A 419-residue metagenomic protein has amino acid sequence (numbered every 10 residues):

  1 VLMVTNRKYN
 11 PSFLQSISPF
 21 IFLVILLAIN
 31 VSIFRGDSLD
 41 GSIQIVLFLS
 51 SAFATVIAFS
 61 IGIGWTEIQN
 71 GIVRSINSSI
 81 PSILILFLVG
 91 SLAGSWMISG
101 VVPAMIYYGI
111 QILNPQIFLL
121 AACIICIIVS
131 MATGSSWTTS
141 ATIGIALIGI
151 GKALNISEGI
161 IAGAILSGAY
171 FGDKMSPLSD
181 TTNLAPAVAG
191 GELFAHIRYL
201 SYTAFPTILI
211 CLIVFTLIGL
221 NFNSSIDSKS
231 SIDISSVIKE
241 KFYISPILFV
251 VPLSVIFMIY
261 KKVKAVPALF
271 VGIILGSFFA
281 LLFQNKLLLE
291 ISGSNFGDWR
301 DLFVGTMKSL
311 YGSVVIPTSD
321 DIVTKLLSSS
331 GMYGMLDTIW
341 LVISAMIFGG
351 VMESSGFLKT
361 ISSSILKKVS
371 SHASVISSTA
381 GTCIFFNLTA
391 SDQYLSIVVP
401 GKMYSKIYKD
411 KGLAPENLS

Functional and structural regions predicted by a protein language model:
V1-F87, Y202-L212, T216-L341: Hydrophobic transmembrane alpha-helices of multi-pass small-molecule transporters
A58-G62, G151-E158, M175-S179, F279-E290 (+1 more regions): Juxtamembrane membrane-interface segments at transmembrane alpha-helix termini
G62-K152, Y311-K406: Membrane-embedded alpha-helical segments and adjacent helix-loop junctions characteristic of multi-pass solute
A104, Y108, Y170, K174-P177 (+4 more regions): Membrane-spanning helices that line or support transport/gating and their immediate boundary helices in channels
L120, N155-G163, G190-A204, A373-S378 (+1 more regions): Membrane-interface alpha-helices at helix entry/exit sites of multi-pass transporters
I127-T142, E158-A189, T207-I218, F348 (+2 more regions): Alpha-helical transmembrane segments and, especially, the helix-loop junctions at the ends of these helices
N155-S157, Y260-V266, H372, A390-S391: Transmembrane helix interruption/hinge and helix-loop junction motifs
